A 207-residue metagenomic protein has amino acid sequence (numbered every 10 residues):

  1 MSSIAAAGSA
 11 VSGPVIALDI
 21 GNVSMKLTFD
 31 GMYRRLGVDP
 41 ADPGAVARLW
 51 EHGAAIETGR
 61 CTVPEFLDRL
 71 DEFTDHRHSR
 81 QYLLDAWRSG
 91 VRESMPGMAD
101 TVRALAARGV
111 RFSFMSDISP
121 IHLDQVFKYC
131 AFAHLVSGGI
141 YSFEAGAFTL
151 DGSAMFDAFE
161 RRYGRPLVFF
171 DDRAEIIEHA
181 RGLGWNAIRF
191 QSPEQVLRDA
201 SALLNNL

Functional and structural regions predicted by a protein language model:
S2-W50, F73, G182: Active-site neighborhood of HAD-like aspartate-dependent phosphohydrolases
I20, F170-D172: Acidic di-acidic motifs
A54-L84: A metal-dependent, Asp-based hydrolase signature
Y82-S113, S153: Short, acidic loop-to-helix structural element flanking the phosphoryl-transfer center in phosphate-processing enzymes
P120-L167: Substrate-recognition "cap/lid" segment bordering the active-site pocket of phosphatases
L123, I177-E178, L197: Short alpha-helix immediately C-terminal to the canonical SAM-binding loop
M155, D172-W185: Acidic, divalent-metal-coordinating active-site segment for phosphoryl/phosphodiester hydrolysis, typified by short
